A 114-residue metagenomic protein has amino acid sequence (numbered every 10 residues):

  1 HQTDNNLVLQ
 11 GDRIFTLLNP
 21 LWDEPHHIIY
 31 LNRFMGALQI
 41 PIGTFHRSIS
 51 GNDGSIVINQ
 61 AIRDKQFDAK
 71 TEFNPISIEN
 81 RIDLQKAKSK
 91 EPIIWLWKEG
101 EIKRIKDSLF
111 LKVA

Functional and structural regions predicted by a protein language model:
H1-L21: Glycine- and acidic-residue-biased ligand/ion/polar-headgroup-sensing regions
T3-V8, A37-L38, S48: His/acidic/aromatic-lined binding-pocket segments of jelly-roll/cupin-type domains and related regulatory beta-sandwich
L9, I40-G43, Q60: Short His-Asn-centered micro-motif
N19-R47: Short acidic-glycine-tyrosine-enriched beta hairpin
W22-D23, H27-I28, R47-A114: Double-stranded beta-helix
